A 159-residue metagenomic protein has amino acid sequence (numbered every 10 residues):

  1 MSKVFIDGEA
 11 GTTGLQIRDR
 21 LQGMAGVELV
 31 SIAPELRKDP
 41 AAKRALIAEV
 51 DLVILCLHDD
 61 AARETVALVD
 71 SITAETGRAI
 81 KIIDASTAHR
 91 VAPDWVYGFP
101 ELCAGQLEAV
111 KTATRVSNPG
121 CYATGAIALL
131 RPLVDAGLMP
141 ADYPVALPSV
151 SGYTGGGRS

Functional and structural regions predicted by a protein language model:
M1-S159: N-terminal Rossmann-like NAD(P) cofactor-binding subdomain of oxidoreductases, focused on the glycine-rich
